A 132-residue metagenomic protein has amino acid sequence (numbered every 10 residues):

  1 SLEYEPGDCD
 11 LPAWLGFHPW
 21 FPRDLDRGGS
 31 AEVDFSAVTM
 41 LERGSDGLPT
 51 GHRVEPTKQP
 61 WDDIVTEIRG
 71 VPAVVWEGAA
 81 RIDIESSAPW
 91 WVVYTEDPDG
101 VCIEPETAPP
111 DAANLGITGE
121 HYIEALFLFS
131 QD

Functional and structural regions predicted by a protein language model:
S1-P6: Short, well-ordered beta-strand segments enriched in hydrophobic/aromatic residues
D8-S87: Active-site/ligand-binding surface loops and adjacent short beta/alpha elements that line catalytic pockets across
D10, W61-D132: Beta-strand-rich recognition/accessory modules
